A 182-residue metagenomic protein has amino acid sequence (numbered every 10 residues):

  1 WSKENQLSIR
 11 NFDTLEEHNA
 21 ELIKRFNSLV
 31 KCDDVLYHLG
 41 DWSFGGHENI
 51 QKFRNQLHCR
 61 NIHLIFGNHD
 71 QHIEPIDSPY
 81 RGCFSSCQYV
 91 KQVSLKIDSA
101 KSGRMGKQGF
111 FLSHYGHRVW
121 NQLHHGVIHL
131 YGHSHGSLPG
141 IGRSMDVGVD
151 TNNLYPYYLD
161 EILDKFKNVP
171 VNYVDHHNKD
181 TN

Functional and structural regions predicted by a protein language model:
W1-E17, C32, L154-N182: Acidic, histidine-bearing metal-coordination/catalytic regions of metal-dependent phosphoesterases
W1-I97: Core catalytic region of metal-dependent phosphoesterases/phosphodiesterases, especially metallo-beta-lactamase-like
H63, P79-N178: Conserved beta-sheet core of the metallophosphoesterase superfamily
